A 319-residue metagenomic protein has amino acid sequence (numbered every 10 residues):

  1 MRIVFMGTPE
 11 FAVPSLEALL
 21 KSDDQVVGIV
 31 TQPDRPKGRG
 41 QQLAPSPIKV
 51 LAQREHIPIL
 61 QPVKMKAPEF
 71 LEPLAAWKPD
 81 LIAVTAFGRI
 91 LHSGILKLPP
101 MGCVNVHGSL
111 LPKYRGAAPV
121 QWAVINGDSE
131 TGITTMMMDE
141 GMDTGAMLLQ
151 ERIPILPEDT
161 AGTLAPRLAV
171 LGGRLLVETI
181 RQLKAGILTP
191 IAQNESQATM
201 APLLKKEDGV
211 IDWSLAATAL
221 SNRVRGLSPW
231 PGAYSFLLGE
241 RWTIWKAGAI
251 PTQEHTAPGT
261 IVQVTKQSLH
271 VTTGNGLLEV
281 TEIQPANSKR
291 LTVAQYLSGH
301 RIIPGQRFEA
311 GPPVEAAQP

Functional and structural regions predicted by a protein language model:
M1-R39: N-terminal Rossmann-like dinucleotide-binding module
G7, I29, A52, I82 (+7 more regions): A residue-level signal for conserved active-site and pocket-lining positions in enzyme catalytic cores
P9-F11, V63-K66, F87-R89: Short beta->alpha connector loops
V13, E17-K21, L71-A75, V177: Amphipathic, non-transmembrane alpha-helical secondary structure
S22, Q32, L81-M200, K205-E207: Donor/substrate-binding cores of folate-linked one-carbon enzymes
Q25, H56-P58, G102: Conserved beta-strand segments of alpha/beta enzyme cores
Q32, P36-D80: N-terminal glycine-/serine-/threonine-rich beta1-alpha1-beta2 phosphate-ribose binding loop of Rossmann-like
S214-P319: An anion-binding loop in the catalytic cleft
